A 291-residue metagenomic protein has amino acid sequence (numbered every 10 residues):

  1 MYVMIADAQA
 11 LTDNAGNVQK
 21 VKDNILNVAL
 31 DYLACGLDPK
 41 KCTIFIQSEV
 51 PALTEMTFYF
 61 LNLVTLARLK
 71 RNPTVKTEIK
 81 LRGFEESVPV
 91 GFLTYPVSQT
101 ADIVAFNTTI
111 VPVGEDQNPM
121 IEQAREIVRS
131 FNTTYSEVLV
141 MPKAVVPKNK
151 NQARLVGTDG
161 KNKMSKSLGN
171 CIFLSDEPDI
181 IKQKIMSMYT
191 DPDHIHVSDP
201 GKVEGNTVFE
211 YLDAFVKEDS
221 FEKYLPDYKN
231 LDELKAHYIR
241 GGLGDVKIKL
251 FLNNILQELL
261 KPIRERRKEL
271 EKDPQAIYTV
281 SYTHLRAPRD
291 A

Functional and structural regions predicted by a protein language model:
M1-A101, D219, I255-R264, K268: N-terminal Rossmann-like or analogous alpha/beta NTP/dinucleotide-binding catalytic cores that position adenine
A15, G114, G242, P274-Y278: Active-site oxyanion-binding pockets that recognize sulfate/phosphate
A15, Q19, I172-S175, V246 (+1 more regions): Charge-dense, low-complexity intrinsically disordered segments
Q19-L26, N118-I121, Y278: Non-membrane alpha-helical structural segments and their capping/turn regions in soluble enzymes
K76-Q257: Active-site cores that bind ATP or allylic diphosphates and position pyrophosphate for catalysis
R264-T279: C-terminal helix-coil-helix/basic helical segment that borders enzyme active sites and/or dimer interfaces and provides
T283-D290: Conserved small/polar residues in nucleotide/adenosyl-binding loops
